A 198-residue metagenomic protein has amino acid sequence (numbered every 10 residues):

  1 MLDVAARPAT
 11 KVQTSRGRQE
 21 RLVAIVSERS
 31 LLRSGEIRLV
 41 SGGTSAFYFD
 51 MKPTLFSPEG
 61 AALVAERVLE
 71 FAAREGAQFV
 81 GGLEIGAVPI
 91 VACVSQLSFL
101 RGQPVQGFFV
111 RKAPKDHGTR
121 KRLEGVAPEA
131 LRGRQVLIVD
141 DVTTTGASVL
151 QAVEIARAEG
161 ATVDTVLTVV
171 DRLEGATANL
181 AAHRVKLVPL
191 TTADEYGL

Functional and structural regions predicted by a protein language model:
L2-E75: Active-site-facing substrate-recognition patch
L2-I25, E154-L198: PRPP-dependent phosphoribosyltransferase catalytic core
E66, E70, A92, Q96-L100 (+2 more regions): Short, well-ordered alpha-helices that flank and scaffold nucleotide-derived cofactor binding pockets
R74-E75, P89-V105, N179-G197: Short acidic, glycine/proline-enriched helix-loop-strand junctions
G76-G86, L167: Short glycine-rich phosphate-binding loop at a beta-alpha junction
F79, Q135-L137, T165: Structural motif
A92-L137, A147-L150: Short, glycine/charge-rich flexible loops or terminal/linker lids adjacent to PRPP-binding catalytic cores
